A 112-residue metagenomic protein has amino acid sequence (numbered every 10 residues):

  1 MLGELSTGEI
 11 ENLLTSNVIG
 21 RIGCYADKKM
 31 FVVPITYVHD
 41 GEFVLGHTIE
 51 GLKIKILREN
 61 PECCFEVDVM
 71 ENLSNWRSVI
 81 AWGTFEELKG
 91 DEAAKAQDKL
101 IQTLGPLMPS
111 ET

Functional and structural regions predicted by a protein language model:
M1-R21: Short, basic/aromatic recognition patches
T7, E50-G51: Structural motif corresponding to alpha-helix initiation and N-cap regions
N17-I49, F65: Short beta-strand segments
I49, E59-D68, N75-E86: Active-site-adjacent structural patch at catalytic or cofactor/ligand-binding sites
L52-I54, N72: Short, surface-exposed beta-strand-loop junctions and turns on beta-sheet-rich folds
L73-T112: Charged, gly/pro-rich active-site loop segments
